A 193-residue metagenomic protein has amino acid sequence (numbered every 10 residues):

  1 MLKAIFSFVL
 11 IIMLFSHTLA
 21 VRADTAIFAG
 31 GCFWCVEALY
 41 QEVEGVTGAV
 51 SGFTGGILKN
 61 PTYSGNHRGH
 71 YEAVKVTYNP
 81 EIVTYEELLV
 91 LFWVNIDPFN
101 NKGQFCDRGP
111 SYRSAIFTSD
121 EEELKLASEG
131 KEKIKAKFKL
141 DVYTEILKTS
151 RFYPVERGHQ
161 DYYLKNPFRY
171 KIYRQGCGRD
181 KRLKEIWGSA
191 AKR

Functional and structural regions predicted by a protein language model:
L2, L19-R193: Flexible coil/turn and secondary-structure edge motifs
A4-H17: Bacterial N-terminal signal peptides
